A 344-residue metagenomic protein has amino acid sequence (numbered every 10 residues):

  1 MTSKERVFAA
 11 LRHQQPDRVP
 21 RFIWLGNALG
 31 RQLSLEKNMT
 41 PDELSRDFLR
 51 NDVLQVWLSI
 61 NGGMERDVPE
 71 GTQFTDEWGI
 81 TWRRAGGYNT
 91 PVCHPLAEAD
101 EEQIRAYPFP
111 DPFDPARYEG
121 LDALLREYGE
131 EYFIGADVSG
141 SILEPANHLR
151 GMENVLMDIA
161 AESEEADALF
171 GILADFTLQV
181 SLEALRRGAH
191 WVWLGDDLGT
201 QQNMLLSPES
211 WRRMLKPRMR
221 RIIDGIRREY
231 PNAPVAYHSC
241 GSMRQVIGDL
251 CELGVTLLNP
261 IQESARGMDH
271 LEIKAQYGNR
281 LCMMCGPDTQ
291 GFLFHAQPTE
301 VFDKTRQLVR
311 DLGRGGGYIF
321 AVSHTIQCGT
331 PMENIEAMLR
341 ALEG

Functional and structural regions predicted by a protein language model:
M1, R21, L44-R46, T81-G86 (+1 more regions): N-acyltransferase acceptor-side catalytic subdomain
M1-G26, G30-M39, T75, R84 (+1 more regions): Active-site loop segments of alpha/beta catalytic cores
Q32-D67: Segments that shape or occlude catalytic/ligand-binding pockets
M64-P110, E130-E131: A contiguous, low-structure linker/loop signature
